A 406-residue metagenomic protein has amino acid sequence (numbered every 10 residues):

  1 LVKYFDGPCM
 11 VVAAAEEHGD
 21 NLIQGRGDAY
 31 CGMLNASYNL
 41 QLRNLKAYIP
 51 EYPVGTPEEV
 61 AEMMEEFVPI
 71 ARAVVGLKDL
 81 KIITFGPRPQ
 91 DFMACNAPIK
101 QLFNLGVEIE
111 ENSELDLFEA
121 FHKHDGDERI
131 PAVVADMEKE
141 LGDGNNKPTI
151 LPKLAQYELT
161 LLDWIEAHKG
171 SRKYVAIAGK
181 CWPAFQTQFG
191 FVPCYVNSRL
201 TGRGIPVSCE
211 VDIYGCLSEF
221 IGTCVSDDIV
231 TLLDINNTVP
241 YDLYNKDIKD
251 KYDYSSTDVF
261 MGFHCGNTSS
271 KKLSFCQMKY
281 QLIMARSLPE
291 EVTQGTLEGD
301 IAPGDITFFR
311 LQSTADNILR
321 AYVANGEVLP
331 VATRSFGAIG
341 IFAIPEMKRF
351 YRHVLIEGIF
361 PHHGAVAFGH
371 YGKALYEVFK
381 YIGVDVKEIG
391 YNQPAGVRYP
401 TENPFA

Functional and structural regions predicted by a protein language model:
V2-D28, S198-V211: Short, acidic/small-residue loops that bind anionic groups at enzyme active sites
V2-F5, A97-N104, V192-N197, Y381-V384: Short, solvent-exposed amphipathic alpha-helical segments in soluble enzyme and RNA/protein-processing domains
A13-V133, M137-N145: Cap/lid and interdomain-hinge subdomains that line or gate substrate/regulatory clefts in soluble alpha/beta enzymes
N112, H168-A176, D228-N236, E388-Q393: Flexible, glycine/charged-enriched surface loops at secondary-structure junctions
P131-V225: Long, internal scaffold/assembly segments composed of regular secondary structure
A176-P183, D234-K249, P394-P400: A glycine-rich phosphate-binding loop feature that marks nucleotide/adenosyl-phosphate handling sites
T201-F336: C-terminal catalytic subdomain
Q281-A406: Extended hydrophobic packing segments that form well-structured cores
